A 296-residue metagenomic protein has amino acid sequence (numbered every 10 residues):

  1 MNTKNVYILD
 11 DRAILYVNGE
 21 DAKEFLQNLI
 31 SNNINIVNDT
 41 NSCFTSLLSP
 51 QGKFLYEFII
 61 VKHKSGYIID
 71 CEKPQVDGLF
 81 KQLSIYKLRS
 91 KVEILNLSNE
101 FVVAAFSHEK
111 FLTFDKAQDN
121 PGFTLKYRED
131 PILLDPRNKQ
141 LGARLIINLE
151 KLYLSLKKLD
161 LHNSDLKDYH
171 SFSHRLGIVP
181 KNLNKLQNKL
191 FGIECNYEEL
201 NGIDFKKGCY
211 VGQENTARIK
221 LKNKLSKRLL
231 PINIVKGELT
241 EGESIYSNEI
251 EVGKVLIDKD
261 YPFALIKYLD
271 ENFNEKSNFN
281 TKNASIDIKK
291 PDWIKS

Functional and structural regions predicted by a protein language model:
M1-E57, V61-K64: Acidic, proline/glycine-enriched N-terminal capping motif
M1-N2, C43-E57, K87-L88, T124-L133 (+1 more regions): Short amphipathic beta-strand starts and helix->beta connectors
N5-Y7, A13-Y16, I59-L176: Acidic, low-complexity central loop/insert segments
D21-L26, V76-F80, K110-F114, E150-K157 (+2 more regions): Short, conserved charged micro-motifs
N33-I34, S84-K91, K158-K167, S247-V252 (+1 more regions): A common structural junction motif
F54, C195-I203, Q213, A217-S296: Glycine-rich, small/acidic residue-mixed loop/short-helix segments
L141-P231: Anionic-ligand-binding alpha/beta catalytic cores of soluble enzymes and soluble regulatory domains that recognize
